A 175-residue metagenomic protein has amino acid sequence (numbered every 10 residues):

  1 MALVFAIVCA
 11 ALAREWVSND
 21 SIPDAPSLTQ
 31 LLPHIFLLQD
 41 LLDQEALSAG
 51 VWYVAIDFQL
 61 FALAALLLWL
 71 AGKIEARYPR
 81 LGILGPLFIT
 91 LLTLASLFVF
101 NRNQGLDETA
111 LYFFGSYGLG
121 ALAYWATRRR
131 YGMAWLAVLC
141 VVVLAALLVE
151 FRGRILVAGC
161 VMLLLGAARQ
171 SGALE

Functional and structural regions predicted by a protein language model:
M1, F5-C9, L32, Q59 (+5 more regions): Lipid-exposed faces of alpha-helical membrane segments in multi-pass integral membrane proteins
A2-I56, V161-M162, A167: Membrane-interface helix-loop-helix regions
V4-C9, A13, L63, L67 (+5 more regions): Alpha-helical membrane-inserting segments
C9-A10, I35-F36, I89-S96, N103-L122: Hydrophobic, membrane-facing alpha-helical anchors
E15-D24, K73-L81, A173-L174: Short helix-coil transition/hinge motifs at the ends and kinks of transmembrane helices, capturing the brief
P26, Y78-L87, Y131-V138: Membrane-interfacial loop-to-transmembrane alpha-helix junctions, especially the N-terminal start
I35-F98: Hydrophobic alpha-helical segments with transmembrane-like composition
L68-E75, G105-E175: Alpha-helical transmembrane segments in multi-pass integral membrane proteins
